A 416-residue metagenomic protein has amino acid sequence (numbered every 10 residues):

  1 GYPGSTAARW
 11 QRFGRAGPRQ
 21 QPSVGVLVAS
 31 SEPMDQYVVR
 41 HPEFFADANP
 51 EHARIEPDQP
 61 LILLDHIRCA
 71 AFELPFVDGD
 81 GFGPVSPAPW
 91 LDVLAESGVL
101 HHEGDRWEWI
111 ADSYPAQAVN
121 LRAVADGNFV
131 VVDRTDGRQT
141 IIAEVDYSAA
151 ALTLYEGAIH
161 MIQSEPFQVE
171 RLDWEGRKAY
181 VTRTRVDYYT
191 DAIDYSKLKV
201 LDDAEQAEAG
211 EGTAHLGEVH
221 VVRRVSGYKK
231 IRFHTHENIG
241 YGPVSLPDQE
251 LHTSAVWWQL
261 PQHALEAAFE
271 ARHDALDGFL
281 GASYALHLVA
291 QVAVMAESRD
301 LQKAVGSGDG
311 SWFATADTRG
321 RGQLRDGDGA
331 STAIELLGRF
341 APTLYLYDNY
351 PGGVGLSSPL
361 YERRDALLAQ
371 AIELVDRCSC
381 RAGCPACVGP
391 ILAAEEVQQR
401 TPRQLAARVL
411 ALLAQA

Functional and structural regions predicted by a protein language model:
G1-G4, H160-I162: Conserved helicase core region in the C-terminal RecA-like lobe
Y2, E56, G83: Glycine- and other small-residue-rich loops at beta-strand/loop junctions that grip anionic moieties
Y2, P18-Q21, E165, C380: Amphipathic alpha-helical protein-protein interaction surfaces
Y2-T6, R185-V186: Short, acidic/turn-prone active-site loops that include or flank metal/cofactor- and phosphate-binding residues
S5-A8, Q59, Y195, G278: Short acidic-hydrophobic sequence patches enriched in Asp/Glu that either
S5-E56: Conserved segment of the helicase C-terminal RecA-like domain
A29, R68-A71, P75-L154, A158-S164 (+1 more regions): Extended, highly charged accessory segments
I55-L63: Long, hydrophobic alpha-helical segments
